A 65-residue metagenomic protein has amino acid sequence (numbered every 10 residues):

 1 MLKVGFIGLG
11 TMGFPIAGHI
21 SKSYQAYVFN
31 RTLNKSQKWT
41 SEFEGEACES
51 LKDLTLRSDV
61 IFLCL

Functional and structural regions predicted by a protein language model:
M1-C64: NAD(P)+-binding Rossmann beta1-loop-alpha1 motif at the extreme N-terminus of oxidoreductases
